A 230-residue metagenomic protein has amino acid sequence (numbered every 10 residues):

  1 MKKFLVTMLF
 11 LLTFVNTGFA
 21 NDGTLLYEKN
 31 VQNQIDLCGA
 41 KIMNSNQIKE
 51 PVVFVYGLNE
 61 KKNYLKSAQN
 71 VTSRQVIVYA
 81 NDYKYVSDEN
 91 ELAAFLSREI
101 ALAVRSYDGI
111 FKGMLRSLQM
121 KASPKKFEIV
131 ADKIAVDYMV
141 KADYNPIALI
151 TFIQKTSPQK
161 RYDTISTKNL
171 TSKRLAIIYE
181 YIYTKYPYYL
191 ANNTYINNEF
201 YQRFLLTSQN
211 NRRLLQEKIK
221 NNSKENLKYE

Functional and structural regions predicted by a protein language model:
F4-N16: Sec-dependent N-terminal signal peptides
A20-L25, A80, G113-Q119: Acidic/histidine-rich, surface-exposed loop or edge segments in extracytoplasmic proteins
N21-N63, Q69-N70, Q75, Y83-K84 (+3 more regions): C-terminal capping/extension segments of zinc metalloprotease domains
V78-Y79, L96: A secondary-structure boundary/capping signal
D82-Y83, N90-E91, E99-L115, A142-Y144: Catalytic Zn2+-binding segment of zinc metalloproteases
L96-R105, V130, I134: Active-site His/Glu-centered metal-binding helix of metallohydrolases
S106-K126, P158-Q159: Substrate-binding clefts and substrate-entry loops adjacent to catalytic sites of polymer-processing enzymes acting on
